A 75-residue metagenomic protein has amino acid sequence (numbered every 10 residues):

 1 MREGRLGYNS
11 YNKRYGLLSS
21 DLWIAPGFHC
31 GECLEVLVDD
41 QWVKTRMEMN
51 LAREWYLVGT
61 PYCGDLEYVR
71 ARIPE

Functional and structural regions predicted by a protein language model:
M1-A25: Mixed-charge, Lys/Arg-rich low-complexity intrinsically disordered regions
M1-L6, C30, I73-P74: Mixed-charge, low-complexity intrinsically disordered regions
G4-L6, E35, M47: Assembly/interface hotspot detector across virion components, adhesins/toxins, and nucleic-acid enzymes
S10-N12, F28-E32, N50-R53: A short, compositionally biased
K13-S20, L34, E54-V58: Short polybasic amphipathic segments
I24-V38: Short coil-to-beta transition motif at edge beta-strands of beta-rich domains
Q41-E75: Short, compact, well-ordered microdomains
